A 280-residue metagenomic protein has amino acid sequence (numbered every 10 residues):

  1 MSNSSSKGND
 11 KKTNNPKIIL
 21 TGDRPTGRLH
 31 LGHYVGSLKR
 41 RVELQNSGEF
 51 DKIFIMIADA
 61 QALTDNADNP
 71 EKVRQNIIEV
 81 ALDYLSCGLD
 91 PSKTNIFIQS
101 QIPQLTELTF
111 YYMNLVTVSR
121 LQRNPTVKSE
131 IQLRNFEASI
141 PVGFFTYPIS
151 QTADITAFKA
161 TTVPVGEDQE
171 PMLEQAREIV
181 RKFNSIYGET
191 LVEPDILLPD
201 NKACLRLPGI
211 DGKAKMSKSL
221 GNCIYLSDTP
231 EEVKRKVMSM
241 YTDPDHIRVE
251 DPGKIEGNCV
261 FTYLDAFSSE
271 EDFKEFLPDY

Functional and structural regions predicted by a protein language model:
S2-A153: N-terminal Rossmann-like or analogous alpha/beta NTP/dinucleotide-binding catalytic cores that position adenine
T26-L29, D68, P164-E167, Y225 (+1 more regions): Conserved aromatic-histidine-acidic binding/catalytic patches
Y84, Y112, D168, K213 (+1 more regions): Divalent metal-coordination and catalytic microenvironments
V118-Q122, A157-P164, S268-F276: Short helix-capping/linker segments at secondary-structure and domain boundaries
V127-S129, L133-F183, Y187, P208: Internal, conserved structured core segments that host functional sites
P171, R177-Y280: Conserved nucleotide- and phosphate/pyrophosphate-binding catalytic cores in adenylate/nucleotidyl-handling enzymes
